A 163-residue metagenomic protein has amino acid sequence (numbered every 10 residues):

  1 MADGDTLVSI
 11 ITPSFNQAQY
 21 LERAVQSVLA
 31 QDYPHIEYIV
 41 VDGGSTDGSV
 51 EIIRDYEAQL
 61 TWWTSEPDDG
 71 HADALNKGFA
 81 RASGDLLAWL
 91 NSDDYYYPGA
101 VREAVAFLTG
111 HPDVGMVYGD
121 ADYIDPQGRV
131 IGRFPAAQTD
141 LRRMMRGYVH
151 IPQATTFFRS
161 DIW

Functional and structural regions predicted by a protein language model:
M1-W163: Nucleotide-sugar donor-binding/catalytic module of glycosyltransferases that assemble extracellular/cell-envelope
